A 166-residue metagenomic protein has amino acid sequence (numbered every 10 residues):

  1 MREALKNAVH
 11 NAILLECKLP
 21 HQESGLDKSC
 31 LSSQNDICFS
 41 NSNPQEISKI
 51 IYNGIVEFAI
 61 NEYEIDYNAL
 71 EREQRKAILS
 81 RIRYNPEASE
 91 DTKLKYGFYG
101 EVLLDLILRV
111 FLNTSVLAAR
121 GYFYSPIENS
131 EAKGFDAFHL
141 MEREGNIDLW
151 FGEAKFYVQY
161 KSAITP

Functional and structural regions predicted by a protein language model:
M1-A77: A structured, charge-rich N-terminal accessory region that forms the first stable segment of a protein and links
I78-P86, I127-H139: Charged, often glycine-rich, active-site loop that binds/positions anionic groups
L79-L103: A short, highly charged nucleic-acid-interacting micro-segment common to nuclease and nuclease-linked defense proteins
V102-F111: Amphipathic alpha-helical segments that form well-ordered structural scaffolds and often line/cohere around active
L108, D136-H139, D148-V158: Conserved catalytic cores of phosphodiester-cleaving nucleases, focusing on short active-site segments
L112, N129, H139-R143, F156: Short, flexible loop/turn elements at secondary-structure junctions
L112-N129: A short acidic/basic microdomain associated with nuclease active sites
S115, F156-P166: Catalytic cores of nucleic-acid endonucleases
